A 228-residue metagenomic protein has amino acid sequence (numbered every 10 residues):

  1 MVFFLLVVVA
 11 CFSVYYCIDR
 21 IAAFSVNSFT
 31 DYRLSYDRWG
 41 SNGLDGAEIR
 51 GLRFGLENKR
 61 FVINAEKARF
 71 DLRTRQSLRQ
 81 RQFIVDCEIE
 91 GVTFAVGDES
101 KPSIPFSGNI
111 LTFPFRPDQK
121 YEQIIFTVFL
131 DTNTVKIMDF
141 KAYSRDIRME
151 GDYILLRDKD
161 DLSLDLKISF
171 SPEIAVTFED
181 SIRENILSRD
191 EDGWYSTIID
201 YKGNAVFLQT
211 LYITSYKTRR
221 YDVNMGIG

Functional and structural regions predicted by a protein language model:
M1, F140, D161-G228: Extended terminal
M1-V14: Hydrophobic membrane-insertion alpha-helices, especially the h-region of bacterial N-terminal signal peptides
C11-Q82: Terminal hydrophobic membrane-targeting helix
R38-G40, F126-F129, L155: Short, exposed beta-strand/loop patches in secreted or surface proteins that constitute
G46, N133-D139: Short, hydrophobic/aromatic-rich segments at coil-to-beta transitions
L52-T134, T214-R220: Secondary-structure transition motifs
R53, T74-Q76, G91-T93, D139-K141 (+2 more regions): A mature extracytoplasmic/lumenal domain signature
E57-D71, P117-I124, K141-L155, L187-I198: Amphipathic hydrophobic-ligand
